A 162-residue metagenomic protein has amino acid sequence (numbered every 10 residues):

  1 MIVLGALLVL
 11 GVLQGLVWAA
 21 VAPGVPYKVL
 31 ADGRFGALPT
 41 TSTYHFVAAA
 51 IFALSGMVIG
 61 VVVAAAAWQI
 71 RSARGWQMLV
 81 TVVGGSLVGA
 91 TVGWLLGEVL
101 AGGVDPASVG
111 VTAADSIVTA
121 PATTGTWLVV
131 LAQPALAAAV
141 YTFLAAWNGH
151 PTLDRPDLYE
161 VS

Functional and structural regions predicted by a protein language model:
M1, P23, V61-V82, E98-D105 (+1 more regions): Cytoplasmic membrane-interface segments at the C-terminal ends of transmembrane helices
M1-L8, A50, A73-S86, G125-A132: N-terminal export and membrane-targeting signals
V3-A19, V80-E98: Hydrophobic alpha-helical membrane-insertion segments
G15-A31, V99-G103: Membrane-helix exit/juxtamembrane interface segments
P26-H45, V111-A114: Perimembrane loop-to-helix junctions flanking transmembrane segments
Y44-V58, S116-A139: Hydrophobic alpha-helical transmembrane segments
M57-A67, G85-V88, V92: Alpha-helical transmembrane segments within multi-pass membrane transporters and channels
E98-V118: Interfacial non-cytosolic loop connecting adjacent transmembrane helices
